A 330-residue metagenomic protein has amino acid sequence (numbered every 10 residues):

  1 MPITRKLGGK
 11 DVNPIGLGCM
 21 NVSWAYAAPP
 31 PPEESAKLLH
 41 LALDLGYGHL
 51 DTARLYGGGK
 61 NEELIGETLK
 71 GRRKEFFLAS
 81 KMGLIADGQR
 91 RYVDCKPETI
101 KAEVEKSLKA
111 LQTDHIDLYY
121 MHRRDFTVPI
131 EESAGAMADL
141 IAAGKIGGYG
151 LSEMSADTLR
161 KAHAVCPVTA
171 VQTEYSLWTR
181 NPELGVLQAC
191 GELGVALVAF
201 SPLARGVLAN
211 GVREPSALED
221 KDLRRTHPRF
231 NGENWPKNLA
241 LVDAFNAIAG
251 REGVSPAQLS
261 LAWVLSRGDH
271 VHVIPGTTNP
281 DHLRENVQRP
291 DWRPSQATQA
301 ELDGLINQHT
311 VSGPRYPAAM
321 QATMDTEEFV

Functional and structural regions predicted by a protein language model:
M1-F76, E328-V330: N-terminal binding-site loop/beta-alpha segment at the start of enzyme catalytic domains that lines or forms
G8-Y26, A79-Y92, H115, Y120: N-terminal small/glycine-rich loop or linker at the start of catalytic domains across soluble metabolic enzymes
K10-I15, G46-G48, R72-F76, T113-D117 (+5 more regions): Short, well-ordered coil/turn segments that N-cap beta-strands
L17, S35, L50, I65 (+12 more regions): Conserved, mostly hydrophobic/aromatic
M20-V22, A53-L55, K81-I85, M121-R124 (+4 more regions): Active-site beta-loop-alpha junctions enriched in small/polar residues
D87-N181, G185, A196: Glycine/proline-rich, positively charged, aromatic-decorated active-site loop/lid region on the catalytic face
P182-D220, S255: Aromatic-lined glycan-binding groove of carbohydrate-active enzymes
D220-A247, R251, S266-H270, R284-V330: Terminal-tail/helix-coil boundary detector
